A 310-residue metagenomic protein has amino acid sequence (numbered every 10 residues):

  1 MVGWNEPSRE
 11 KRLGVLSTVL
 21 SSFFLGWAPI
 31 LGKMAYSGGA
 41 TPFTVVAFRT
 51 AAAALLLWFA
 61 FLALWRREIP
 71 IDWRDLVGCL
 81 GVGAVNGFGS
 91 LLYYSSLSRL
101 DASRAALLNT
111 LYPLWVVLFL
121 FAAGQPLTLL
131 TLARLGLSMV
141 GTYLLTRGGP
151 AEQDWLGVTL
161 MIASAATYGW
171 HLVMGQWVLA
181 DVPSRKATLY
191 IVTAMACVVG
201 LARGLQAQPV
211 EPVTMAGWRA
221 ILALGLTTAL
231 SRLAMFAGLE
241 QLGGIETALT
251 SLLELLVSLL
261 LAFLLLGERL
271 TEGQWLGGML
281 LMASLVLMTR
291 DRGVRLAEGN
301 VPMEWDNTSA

Functional and structural regions predicted by a protein language model:
M1-F48, A84, F88, L92 (+4 more regions): Glycine-/small-residue-enriched transmembrane alpha-helix faces in small-molecule transporters and effluxers
R12-S17, F43-L62, L76, T131-L137 (+2 more regions): Hydrophobic alpha-helical transmembrane segments of multi-pass integral membrane proteins, especially transporters
S22, F48, R104-L111, M174-A196 (+1 more regions): Helix-helix packing/entry segments at the starts of transmembrane helices
F24-L25, P29, W58-S103, L108-N109 (+2 more regions): Specific transmembrane alpha-helical segments of multi-pass solute transporters/efflux pumps, especially DMT/EamA
G26, I30, A51, W58 (+10 more regions): Hydrophobic/small/kink-forming positions within alpha-helical transmembrane segments of polytopic membrane proteins
A35, V45, R49, S96 (+6 more regions): Hydrophobic/aromatic residues within transmembrane alpha-helices of multi-pass small-molecule transporters
L56, F61, Y93, Y112-A133 (+1 more regions): C-terminal transmembrane-helix exit sites in multi-pass transporters
L57, L127-R147, C197-V199, L261 (+1 more regions): Hydrophobic transmembrane alpha-helices of multi-pass small-molecule transport proteins
